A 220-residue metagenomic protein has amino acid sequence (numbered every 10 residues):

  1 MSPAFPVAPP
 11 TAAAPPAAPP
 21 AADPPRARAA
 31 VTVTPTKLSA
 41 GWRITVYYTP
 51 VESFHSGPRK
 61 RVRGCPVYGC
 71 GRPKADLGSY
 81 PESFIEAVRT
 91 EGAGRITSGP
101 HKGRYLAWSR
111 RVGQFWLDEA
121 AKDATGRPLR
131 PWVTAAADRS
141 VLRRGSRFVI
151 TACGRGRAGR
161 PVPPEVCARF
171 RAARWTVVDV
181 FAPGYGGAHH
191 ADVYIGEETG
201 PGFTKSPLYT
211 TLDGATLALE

Functional and structural regions predicted by a protein language model:
M1-T32: N-terminal low-complexity, Pro/Thr-rich disordered segments that flank secretion/membrane-targeting signals
P25-E220: Solvent-exposed, well-ordered loop and adjacent helix/strand elements within mature globular domains that form
